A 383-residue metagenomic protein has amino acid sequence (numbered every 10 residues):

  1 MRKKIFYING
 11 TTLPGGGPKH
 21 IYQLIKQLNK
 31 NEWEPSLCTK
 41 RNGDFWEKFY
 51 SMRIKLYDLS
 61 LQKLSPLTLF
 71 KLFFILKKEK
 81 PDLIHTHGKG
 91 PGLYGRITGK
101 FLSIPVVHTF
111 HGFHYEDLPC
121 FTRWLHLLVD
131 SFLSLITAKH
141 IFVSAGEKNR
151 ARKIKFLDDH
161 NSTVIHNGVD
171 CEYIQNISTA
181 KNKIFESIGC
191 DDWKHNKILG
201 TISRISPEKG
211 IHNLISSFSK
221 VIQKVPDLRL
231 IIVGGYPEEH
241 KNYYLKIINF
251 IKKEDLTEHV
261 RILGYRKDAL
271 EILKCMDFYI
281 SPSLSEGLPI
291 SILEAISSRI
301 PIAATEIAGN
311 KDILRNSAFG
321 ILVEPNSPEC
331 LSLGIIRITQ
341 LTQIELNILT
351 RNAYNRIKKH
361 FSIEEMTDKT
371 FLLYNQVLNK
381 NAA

Functional and structural regions predicted by a protein language model:
Y7-L67, E147-K155, N161-V164: N-terminal strand-loop element at the rim of the active site of nucleotide-sugar-dependent glycosyltransferases
G15-K26, K197, T201-Q223, N242-L245 (+1 more regions): A conserved mid-protein helix/loop that constitutes part of the nucleotide-sugar donor-binding site
T86-Y94, F110: Short His-centered aromatic/hydrophobic patch
I136-S162, V169-I174: A short, active-site helix/loop in glycosyltransferases that binds the activated sugar's phosphate group
Y265, L284: Aromatic "clamp/platform" in nucleotide-sugar-dependent glycosyltransferases that forms part of the donor/acceptor
P301-A304, L314: Short hydrophobic beta-strand element within catalytic cores of glycosyltransferases and related nucleotide-activated
N316-S317, I321-P328, R337-Q343: Conserved acidic donor-binding segment of nucleotide-sugar-dependent glycosyltransferases
I344-H360, D368-L372: A short, well-ordered alpha-helix in the C-terminal region of glycosyltransferases
